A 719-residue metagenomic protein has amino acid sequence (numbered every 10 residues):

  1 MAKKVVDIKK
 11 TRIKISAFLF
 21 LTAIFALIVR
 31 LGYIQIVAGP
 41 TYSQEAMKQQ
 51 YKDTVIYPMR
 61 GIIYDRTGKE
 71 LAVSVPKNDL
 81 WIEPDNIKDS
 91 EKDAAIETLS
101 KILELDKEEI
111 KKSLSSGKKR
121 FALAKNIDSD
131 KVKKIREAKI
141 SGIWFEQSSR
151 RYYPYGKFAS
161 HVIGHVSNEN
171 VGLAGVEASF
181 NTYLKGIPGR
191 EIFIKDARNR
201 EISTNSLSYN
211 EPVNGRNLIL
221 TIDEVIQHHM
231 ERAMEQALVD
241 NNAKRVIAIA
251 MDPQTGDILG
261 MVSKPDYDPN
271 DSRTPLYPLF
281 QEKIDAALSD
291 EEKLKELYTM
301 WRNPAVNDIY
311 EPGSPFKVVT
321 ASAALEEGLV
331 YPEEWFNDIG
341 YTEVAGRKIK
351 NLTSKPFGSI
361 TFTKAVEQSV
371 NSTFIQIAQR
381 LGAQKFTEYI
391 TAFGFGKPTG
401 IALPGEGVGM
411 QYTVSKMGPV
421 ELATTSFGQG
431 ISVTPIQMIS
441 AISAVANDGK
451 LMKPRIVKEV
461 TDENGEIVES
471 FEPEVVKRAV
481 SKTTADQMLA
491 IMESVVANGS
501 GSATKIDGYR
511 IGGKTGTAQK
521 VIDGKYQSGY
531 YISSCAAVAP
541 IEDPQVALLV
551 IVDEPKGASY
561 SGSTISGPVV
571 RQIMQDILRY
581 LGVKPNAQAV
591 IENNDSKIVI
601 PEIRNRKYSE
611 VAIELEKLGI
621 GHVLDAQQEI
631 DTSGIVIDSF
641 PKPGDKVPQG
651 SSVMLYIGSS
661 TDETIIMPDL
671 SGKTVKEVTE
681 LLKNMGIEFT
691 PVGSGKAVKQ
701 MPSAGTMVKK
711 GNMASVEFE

Functional and structural regions predicted by a protein language model:
M1-E282, P304, I309, Q384-G394 (+13 more regions): Periplasmic/cell-envelope proteins involved in peptidoglycan metabolism and beta-lactam response
G61, V246, E334, G340 (+7 more regions): Extracytoplasmic/periplasmic beta-strand context in beta-sandwich domains, especially the cupredoxin/COX2 CuA-binding
A72, D196-E201, N205, Q254-P315 (+1 more regions): Beta-lactam-recognizing serine transpeptidase/beta-lactamase-like catalytic domain environment
A72-V75, L114, Y155, Y209-V213 (+6 more regions): Short, flexible turn/loop "capping" segments at secondary-structure junctions
W144, N217, R245-I247, W335 (+5 more regions): Residues at or immediately flanking beta-strands
A159, G215, I219, R245-A248 (+4 more regions): Short glycine-rich loop/turn motifs
F471, K505-G508, I522, G529 (+2 more regions): Ligand-recognition elements built from short beta-strands and adjacent flexible loops
